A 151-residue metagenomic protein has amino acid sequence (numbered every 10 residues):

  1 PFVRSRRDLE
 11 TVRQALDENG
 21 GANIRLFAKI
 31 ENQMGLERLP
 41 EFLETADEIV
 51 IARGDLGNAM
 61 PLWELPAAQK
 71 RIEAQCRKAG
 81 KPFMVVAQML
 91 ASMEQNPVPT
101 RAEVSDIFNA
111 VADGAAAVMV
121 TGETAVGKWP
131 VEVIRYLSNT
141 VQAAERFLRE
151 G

Functional and structural regions predicted by a protein language model:
P1-G151: Non-catalytic helical/linker scaffolds that mediate oligomerization, partner binding, and domain coupling around large
